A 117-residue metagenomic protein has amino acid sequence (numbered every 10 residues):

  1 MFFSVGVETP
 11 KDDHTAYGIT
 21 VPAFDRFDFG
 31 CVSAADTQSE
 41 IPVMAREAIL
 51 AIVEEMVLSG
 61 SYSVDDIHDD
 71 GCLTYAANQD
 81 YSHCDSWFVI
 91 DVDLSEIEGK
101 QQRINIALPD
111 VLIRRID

Functional and structural regions predicted by a protein language model:
M1-Y17, A23-F24: N-terminal segment of the canonical double-stranded RNA-binding domain
S4-G6, G18, V32, W87-D91: Ordered hydrophobic segments in well-structured contexts
A23-D28, E98-K100: Short glycine-enriched loop/turn motifs at secondary-structure junctions
R26-E40: A short, exposed loop/beta-hairpin motif centered on an aromatic-Gly-Thr core
T37-E54: A short, charged, amphipathic alpha-helix used as a generic interaction element across diverse proteins
L50-I106, D110-D117: Short, charged, surface-exposed hinge/linker loops at domain edges that act as mobile lids or interdomain connectors
